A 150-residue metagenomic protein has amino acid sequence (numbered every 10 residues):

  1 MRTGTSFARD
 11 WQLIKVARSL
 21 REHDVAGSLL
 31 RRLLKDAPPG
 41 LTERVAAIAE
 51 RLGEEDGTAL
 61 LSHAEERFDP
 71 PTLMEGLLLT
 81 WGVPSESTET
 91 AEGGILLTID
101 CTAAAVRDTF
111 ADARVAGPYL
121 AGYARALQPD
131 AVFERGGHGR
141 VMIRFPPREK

Functional and structural regions predicted by a protein language model:
M1-G94, T102-V115, E134, R148-K150: N-terminal accessory segment detector
G93-L97, G139-V141: Hydrophobic residues embedded in beta-strands of well-ordered beta-sheets
T98-I99, F145: Residue-level recognition of conserved beta-strand positions in structured domain cores
D112-P129: Short, non-transmembrane amphipathic alpha-helical segments
L120-Y123, R144-R148: C-terminal or internal capping secondary-structure element at the end of a domain, subdomain, or sheet
F133-P147: Beta-rich nucleic-acid/ligand-interaction surfaces
